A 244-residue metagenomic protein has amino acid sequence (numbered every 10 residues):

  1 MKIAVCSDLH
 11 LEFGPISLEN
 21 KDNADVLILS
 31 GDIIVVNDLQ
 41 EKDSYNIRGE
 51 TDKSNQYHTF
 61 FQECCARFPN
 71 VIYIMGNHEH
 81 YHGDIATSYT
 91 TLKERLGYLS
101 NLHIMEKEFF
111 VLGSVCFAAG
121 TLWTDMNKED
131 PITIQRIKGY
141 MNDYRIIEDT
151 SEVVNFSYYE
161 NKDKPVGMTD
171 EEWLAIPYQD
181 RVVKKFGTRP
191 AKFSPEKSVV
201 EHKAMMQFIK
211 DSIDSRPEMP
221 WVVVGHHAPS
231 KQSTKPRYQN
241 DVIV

Functional and structural regions predicted by a protein language model:
M1-A4, F109-A119: Beta-strand-turn-beta hairpins that frame and shape the catalytic cleft of phosphate-ester-processing enzymes
M1-Y73, H80-T87, T91: N-terminal active-site segment of His-dependent metallophosphoesterases
H10, I34, N77-E79, F109-F110 (+2 more regions): Catalytic metal-binding/acid-base residues of hydrolase active sites
N20, L102-V111: Short acidic low-complexity segments
N70-Y73, A228-V244: Conserved beta-sheet core of the metallophosphoesterase superfamily
A86-M105: Glycine/small-residue-rich loop that forms an oxyanion/phosphate-binding "nest" at active or ligand-binding sites
N101-H103, V115, W221: Short, conserved active-site loop motifs that form the nucleotide-linked donor/cofactor pocket
A118-V222, P229-Y238: Active-site-proximal loop/helix segment associated with metal-binding centers of metalloenzymes
